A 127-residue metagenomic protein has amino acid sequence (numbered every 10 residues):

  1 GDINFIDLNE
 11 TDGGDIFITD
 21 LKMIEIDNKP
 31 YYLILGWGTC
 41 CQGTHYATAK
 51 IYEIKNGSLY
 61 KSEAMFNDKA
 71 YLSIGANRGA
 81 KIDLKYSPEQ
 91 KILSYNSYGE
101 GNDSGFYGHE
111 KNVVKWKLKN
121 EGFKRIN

Functional and structural regions predicted by a protein language model:
G1-D15: Terminal domain-start segments
D12-D27, G36-C40, H45-T48, S58-G122: Short aromatic loop motif centered on NTY/YTY
K29-Y31: Short, surface-exposed beta-edge/turn micro-motifs
I126-N127: Short, solvent-exposed mixed-charge patches
